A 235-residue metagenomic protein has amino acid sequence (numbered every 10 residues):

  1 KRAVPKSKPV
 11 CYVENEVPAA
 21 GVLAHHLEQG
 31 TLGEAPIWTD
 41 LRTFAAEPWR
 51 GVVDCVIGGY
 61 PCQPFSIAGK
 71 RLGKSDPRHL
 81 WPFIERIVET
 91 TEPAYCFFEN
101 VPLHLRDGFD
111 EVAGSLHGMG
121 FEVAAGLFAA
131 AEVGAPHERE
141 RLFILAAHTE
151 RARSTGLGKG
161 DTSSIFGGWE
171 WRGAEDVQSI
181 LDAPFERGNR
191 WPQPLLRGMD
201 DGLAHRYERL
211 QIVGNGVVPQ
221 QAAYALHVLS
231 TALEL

Functional and structural regions predicted by a protein language model:
K1-R42: SAM cofactor-binding core of SAM-dependent methyltransferases, primarily the Rossmann-like beta-alpha-beta module
G21, T39, H79-R86, Q220 (+1 more regions): Short, contiguous clusters of charged residues that form electrostatic/catalytic patches at enzyme active sites, used
A24, S66, A223: A short local structural element in Rossmann-fold oxidoreductases
F44-C55, Y60-N215, P219: Class I S-adenosyl-L-methionine
L226-E234: Short, hydrophobic alpha-helical segments
